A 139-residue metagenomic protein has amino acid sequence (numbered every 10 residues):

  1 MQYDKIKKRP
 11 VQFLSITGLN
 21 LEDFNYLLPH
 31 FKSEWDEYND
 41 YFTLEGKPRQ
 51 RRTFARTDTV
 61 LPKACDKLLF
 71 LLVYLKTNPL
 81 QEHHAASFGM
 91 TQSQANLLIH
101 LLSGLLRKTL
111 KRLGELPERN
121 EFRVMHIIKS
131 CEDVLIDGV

Functional and structural regions predicted by a protein language model:
M1-V139: Short alpha-helical elements
